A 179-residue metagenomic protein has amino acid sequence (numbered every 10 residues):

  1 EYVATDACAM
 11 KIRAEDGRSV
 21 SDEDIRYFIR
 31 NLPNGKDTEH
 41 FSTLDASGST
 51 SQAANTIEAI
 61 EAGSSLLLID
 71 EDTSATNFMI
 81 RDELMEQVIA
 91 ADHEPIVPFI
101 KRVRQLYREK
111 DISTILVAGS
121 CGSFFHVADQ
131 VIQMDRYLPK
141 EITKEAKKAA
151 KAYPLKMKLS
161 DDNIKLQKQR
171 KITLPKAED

Functional and structural regions predicted by a protein language model:
E1-A62, L66, T73-A75: Phosphate-binding glycine-rich loops and their immediate beta-loop-alpha structural context
Y2-V3, A118-G122: Flexible, glycine/charged-enriched surface loops at secondary-structure junctions
R26-R30, K110, P139, P175: Generic detector of bulky aromatic hydrophobic side chains
H40-A46, P98-K101, E145-A149, D161-K165: Short C-terminal domain-edge/linker segments immediately following a structured domain
T43-S47, A90-H93, K110-D111: Short, flexible loop segments at the rims of nucleotide/cofactor-binding pockets, characterized by
A59-V103, Y107-R108, S120-H126, Q130-E145: Conserved P-loop NTPase nucleotide-binding/switch module
S113-L116: Conserved H-loop
Q130-D179: Conserved P-loop NTPase
